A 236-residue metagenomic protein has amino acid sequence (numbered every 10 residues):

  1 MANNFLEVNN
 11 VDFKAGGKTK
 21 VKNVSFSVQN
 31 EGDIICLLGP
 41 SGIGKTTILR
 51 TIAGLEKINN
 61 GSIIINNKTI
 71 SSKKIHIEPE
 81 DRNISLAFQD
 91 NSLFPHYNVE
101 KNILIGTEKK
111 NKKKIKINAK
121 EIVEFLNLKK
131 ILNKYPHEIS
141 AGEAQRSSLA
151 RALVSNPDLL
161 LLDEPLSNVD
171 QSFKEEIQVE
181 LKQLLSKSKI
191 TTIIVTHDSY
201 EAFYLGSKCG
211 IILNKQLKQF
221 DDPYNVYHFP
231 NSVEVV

Functional and structural regions predicted by a protein language model:
I70-L86, K109, V226, P230: ABC ATPase NBD coupling module
Y97-G106: Short coil-to-helix segment of the ABC ATPase nucleotide-binding domain corresponding to the Q-loop/switch region
K114-I131, Q183: Conserved ABC ATPase "signature" region
Y135-I139, E143-Q145: Conserved ABC ATPase signature
V154-D158: A short, proline-enriched helix->beta-strand linker immediately N-terminal to the Walker B motif in ABC-type P-loop
L160-E164: Catalytic Walker B motif of ABC-type/P-loop ATPase nucleotide-binding domains
L217-D221, F229: ABC ATPase "signature
